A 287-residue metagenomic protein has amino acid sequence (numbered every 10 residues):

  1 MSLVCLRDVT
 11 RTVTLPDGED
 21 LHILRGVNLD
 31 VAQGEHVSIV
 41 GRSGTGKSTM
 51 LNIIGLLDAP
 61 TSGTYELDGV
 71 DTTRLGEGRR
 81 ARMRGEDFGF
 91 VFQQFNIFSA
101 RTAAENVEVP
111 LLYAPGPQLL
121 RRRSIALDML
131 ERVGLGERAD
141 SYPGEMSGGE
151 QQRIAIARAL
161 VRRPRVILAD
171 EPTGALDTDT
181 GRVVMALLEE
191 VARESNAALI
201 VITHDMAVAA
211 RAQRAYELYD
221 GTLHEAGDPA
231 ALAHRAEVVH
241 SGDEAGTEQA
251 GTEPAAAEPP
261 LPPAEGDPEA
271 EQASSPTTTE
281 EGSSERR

Functional and structural regions predicted by a protein language model:
L3-L218: ABC family nucleotide-binding domain
V40, T45, T64, D243 (+2 more regions): Serine/proline-rich low-complexity intrinsically disordered segments, especially terminal tails, linkers
D205, Q249, P254, T279-E281: Serine/threonine-rich, low-complexity intrinsically disordered segments
T222-T247: Conserved beta-strand-loop-alpha-helix hinge in the C-terminal portion of ABC ATPase nucleotide-binding domains
A257-R287: Long, low-complexity, intrinsically disordered segments
